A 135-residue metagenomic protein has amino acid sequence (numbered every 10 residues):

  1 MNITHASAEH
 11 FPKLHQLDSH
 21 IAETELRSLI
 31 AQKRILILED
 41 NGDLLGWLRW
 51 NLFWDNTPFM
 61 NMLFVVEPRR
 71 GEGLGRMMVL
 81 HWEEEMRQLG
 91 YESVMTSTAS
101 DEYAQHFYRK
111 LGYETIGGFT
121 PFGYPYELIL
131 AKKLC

Functional and structural regions predicted by a protein language model:
M1-E9, L134-C135: Conserved N-terminal entry element of GNAT/NAT acetyltransferase domains
H5-N61, V66, L80, E85 (+2 more regions): Acetyl-CoA-dependent GNAT
E39-N41, A131-L134: Active-site beta-strand termini and strand-to-loop segments that position acidic
L63-R70, A99: A short, internal acetyl-CoA/4′-phosphopantetheine-binding micro-motif in the GNAT/acyltransferase core
G71-E84, R109-K110: Conserved acetyl-CoA-binding loop-helix of GNAT-fold acetyltransferases
M86-A99: Conserved GNAT acetyl-CoA-binding A-motif
M95-S97, E114-I129: Conserved catalytic-core motifs of GNAT/GCN5-like acyltransferases
A104, L111: Helix-turn-helix
